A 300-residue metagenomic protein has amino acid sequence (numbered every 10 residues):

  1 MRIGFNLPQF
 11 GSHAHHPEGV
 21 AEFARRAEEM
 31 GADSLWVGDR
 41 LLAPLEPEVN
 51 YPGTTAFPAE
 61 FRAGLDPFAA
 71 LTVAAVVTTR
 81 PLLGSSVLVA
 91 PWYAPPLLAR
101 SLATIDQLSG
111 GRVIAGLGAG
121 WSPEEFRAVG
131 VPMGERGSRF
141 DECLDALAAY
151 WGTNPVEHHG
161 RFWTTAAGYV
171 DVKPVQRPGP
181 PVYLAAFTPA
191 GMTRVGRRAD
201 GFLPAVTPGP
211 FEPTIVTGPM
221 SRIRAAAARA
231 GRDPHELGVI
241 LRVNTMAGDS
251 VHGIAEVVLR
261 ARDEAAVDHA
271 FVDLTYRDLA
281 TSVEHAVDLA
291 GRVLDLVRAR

Functional and structural regions predicted by a protein language model:
M1-R300: Active-site-adjacent structural elements that line small-molecule/cofactor binding pockets in enzymes
